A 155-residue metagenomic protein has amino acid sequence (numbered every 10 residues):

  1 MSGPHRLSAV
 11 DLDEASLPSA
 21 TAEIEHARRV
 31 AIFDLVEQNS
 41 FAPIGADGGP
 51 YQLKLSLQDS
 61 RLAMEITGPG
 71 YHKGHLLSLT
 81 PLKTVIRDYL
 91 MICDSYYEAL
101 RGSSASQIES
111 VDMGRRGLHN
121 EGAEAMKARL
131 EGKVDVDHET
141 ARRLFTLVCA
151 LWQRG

Functional and structural regions predicted by a protein language model:
M1-Q52: Charge-rich, low-complexity N-terminal segments
H5, H26, H72-H75, H119 (+1 more regions): Histidine (H) residue identity feature
D11-D13, D34, D47, D59 (+4 more regions): Acidic-enriched, low-complexity/disordered segments with a strong bias for Aspartate over Glutamate
E14, E23-E25, E37-Q38, E65 (+5 more regions): Glutamate identity and glutamate-enriched acidic tracts
E25-V30, S95, L144, W152-R154: Generic alpha-helical propensity signal that fires on short helical segments and nearby coil/disordered stretches
L57-M126: Negatively charged, Asp/Glu-rich surface segments that serve as flexible interaction/assembly modules
S103-G155: C-terminal charged interaction modules
